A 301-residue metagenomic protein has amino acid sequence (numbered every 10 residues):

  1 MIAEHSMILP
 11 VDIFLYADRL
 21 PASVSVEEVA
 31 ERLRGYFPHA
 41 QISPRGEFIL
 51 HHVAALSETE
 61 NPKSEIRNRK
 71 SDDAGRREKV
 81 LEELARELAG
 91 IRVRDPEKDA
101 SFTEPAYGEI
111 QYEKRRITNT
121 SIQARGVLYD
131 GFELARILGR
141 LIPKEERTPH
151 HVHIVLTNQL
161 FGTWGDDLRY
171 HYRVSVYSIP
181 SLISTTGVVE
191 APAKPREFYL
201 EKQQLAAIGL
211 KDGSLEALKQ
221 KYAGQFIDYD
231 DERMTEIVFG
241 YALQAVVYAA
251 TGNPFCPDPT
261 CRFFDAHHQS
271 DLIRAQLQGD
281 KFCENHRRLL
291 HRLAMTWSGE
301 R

Functional and structural regions predicted by a protein language model:
M1-H171, T296-R301: N-terminal low-structure segments adjacent to metalloprotease catalytic domains across cellular compartments
A17-P21, F226-V238: Conserved aromatic-histidine-acidic binding/catalytic patches
H171, Y177-A191, P195-R233, A250-R301: Metalloprotease/metallohydrolase-associated module, dominated by Zn2+-dependent proteases
I237-A249: Catalytic glutamate of the conserved HExxH
